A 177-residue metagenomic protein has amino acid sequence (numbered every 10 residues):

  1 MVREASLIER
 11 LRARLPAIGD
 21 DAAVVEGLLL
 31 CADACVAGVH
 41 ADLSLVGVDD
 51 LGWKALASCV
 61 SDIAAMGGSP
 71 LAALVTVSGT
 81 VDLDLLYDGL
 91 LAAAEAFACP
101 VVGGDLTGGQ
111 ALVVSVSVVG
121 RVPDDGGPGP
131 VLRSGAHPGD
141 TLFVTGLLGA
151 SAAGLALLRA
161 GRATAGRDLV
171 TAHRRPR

Functional and structural regions predicted by a protein language model:
M1-R177: Helix-biased detector of long, well-ordered alpha-helical tracts
